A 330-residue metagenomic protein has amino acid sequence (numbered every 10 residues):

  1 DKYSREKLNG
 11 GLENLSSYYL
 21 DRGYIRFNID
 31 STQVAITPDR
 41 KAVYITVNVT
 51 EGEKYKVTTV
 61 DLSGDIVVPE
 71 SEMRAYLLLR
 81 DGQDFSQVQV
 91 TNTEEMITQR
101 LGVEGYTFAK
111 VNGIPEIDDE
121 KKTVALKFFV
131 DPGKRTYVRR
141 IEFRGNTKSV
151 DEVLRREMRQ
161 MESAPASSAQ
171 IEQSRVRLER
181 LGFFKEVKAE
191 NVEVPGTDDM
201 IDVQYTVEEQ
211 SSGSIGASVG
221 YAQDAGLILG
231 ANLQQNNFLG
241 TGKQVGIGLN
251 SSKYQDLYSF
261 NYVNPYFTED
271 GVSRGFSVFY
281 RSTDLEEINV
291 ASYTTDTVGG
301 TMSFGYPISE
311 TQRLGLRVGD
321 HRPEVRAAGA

Functional and structural regions predicted by a protein language model:
D1-L181, K185-V203, V207-S212, G226-I228: Interaction-mediating elements
E6, A164-A330: Gram-negative/organellar outer-membrane beta-barrel architecture
